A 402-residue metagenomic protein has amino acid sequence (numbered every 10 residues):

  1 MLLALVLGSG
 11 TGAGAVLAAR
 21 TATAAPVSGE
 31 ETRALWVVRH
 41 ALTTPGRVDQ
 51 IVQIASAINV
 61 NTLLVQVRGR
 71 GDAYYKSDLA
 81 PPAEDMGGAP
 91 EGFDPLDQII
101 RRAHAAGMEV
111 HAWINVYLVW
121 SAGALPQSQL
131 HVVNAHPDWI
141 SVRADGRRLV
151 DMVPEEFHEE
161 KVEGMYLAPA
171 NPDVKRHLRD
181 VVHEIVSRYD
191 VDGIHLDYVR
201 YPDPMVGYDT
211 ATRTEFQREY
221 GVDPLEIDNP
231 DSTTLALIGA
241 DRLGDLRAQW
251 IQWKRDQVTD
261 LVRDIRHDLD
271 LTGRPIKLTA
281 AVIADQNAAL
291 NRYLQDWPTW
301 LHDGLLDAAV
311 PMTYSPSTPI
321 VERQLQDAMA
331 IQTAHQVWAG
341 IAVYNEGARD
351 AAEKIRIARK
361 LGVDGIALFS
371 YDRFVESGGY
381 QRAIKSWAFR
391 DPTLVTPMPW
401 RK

Functional and structural regions predicted by a protein language model:
S28-A34, H40-L42, A112, Y117-R188: Active-site-adjacent "subsite" loops/lids of carbohydrate-active enzymes
A34-L42, L79-F93, K161-R176, L246-Q257 (+2 more regions): The substrate-binding groove and active-site-proximal loops of carbohydrate-active enzymes, especially glycoside
R47-A73, Y189-G193, L305-A309: Catalytic domains of carbohydrate-active enzymes, especially glycoside hydrolases
G69-N115, W253-T272: Aromatic-lined substrate-binding rim segments of carbohydrate-active enzymes
K76-G87, L118-H158, V199-A240: Aromatic- and acidic-residue-enriched segments that line the glycan-binding/catalytic groove of carbohydrate-active
E109-N115, H195-D203, N229, L243-N291 (+1 more regions): Aromatic-lined carbohydrate-recognition surfaces of secreted/lumenal glycan-active proteins
V119-A122, H195, P204, L271-V310 (+2 more regions): Substrate-binding cleft/loops of secretory-pathway carbohydrate-active enzymes
L305-R323, D327-A328, H335-K402: Substrate-binding cleft of secreted/luminal carbohydrate-active enzymes
